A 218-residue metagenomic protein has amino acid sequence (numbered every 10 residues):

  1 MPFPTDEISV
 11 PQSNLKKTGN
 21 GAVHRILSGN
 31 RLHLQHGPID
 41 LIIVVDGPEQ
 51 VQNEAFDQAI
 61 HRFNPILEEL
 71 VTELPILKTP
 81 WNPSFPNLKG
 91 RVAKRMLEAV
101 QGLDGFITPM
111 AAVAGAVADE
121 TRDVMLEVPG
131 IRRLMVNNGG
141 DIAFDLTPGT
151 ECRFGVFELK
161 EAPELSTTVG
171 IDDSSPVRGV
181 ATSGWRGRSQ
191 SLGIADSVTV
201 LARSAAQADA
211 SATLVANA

Functional and structural regions predicted by a protein language model:
P2-Q12, G19-A22, E49-N137, R203-A218: Alpha/propeptide regions of enzymes that mature by internal proteolysis
A22-Q35: Acidic, low-complexity proline/glycine-rich segments
I26, D46, N53, T79 (+7 more regions): A near-ubiquitous, low-amplitude feature marking generic local secondary-structure context
G29, P38-D40, A195: A general secondary-structure signal for short beta-strands and their flanking turns/coil in non-transmembrane regions
H36-E49: Generic N-terminal amphipathic, Lys/Arg-enriched alpha-helix
A99, N137-A218: Conserved mixed alpha/beta catalytic, RNA-binding, or beta-rich assembly cores of soluble enzyme, regulatory
